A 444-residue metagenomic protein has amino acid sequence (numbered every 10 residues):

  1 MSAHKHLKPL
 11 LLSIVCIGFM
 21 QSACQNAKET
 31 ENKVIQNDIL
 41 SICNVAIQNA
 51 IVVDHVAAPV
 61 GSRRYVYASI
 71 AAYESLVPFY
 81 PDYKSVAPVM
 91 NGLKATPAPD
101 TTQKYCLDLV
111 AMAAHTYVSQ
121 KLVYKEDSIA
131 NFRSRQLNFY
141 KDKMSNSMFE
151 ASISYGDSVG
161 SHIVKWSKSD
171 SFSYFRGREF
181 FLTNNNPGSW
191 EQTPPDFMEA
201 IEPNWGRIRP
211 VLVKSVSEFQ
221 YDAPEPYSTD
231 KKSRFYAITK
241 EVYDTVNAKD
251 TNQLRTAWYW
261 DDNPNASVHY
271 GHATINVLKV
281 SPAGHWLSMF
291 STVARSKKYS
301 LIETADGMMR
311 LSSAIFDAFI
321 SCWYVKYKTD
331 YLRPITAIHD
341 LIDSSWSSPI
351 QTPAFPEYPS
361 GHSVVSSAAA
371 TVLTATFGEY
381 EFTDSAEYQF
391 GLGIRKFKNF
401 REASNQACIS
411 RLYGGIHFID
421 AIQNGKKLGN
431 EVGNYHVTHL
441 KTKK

Functional and structural regions predicted by a protein language model:
S2-L11: Bacterial N-terminal signal peptides that target proteins for export
M20-A23: C-terminal motif of bacterial Sec signal peptides marking the signal peptidase cleavage site
Q25-K444: Acidic/polar surface patches and capping/hinge elements
